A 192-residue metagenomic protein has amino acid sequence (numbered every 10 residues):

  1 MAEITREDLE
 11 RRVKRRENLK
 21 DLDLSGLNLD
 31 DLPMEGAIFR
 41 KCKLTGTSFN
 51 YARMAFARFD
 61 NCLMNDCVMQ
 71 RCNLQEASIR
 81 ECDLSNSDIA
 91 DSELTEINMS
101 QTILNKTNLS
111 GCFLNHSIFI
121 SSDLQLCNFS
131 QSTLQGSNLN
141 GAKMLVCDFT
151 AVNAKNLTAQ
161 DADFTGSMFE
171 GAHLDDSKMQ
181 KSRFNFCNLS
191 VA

Functional and structural regions predicted by a protein language model:
E3-A192: Tandem repeat scaffolds
